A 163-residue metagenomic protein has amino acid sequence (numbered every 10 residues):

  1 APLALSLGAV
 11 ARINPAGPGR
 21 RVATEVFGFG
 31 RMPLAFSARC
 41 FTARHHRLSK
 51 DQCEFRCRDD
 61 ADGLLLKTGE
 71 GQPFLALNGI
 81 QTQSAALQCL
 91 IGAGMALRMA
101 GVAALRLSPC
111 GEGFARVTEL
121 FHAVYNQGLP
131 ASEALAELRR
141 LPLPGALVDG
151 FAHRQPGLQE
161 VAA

Functional and structural regions predicted by a protein language model:
A1-A163: Active-site pocket-lining/capping segments in soluble small-molecule metabolic enzymes
